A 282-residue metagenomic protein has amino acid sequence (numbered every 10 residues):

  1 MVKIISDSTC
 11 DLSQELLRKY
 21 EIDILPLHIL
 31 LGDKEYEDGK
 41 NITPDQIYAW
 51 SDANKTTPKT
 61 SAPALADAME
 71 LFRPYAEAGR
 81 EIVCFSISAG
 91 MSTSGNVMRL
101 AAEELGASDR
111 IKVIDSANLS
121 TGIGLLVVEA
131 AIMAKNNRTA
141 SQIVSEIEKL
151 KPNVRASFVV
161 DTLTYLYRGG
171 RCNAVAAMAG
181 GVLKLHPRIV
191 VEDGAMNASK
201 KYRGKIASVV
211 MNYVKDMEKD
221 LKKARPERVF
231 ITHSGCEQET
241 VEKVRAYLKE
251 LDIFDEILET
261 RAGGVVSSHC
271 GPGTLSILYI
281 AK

Functional and structural regions predicted by a protein language model:
K3, T9-D23, H28, K34 (+3 more regions): Mixed-charge interfacial surface used for oligomerization/domain docking and macromolecular partner engagement
E35-G106: Class I S-adenosyl-L-methionine
